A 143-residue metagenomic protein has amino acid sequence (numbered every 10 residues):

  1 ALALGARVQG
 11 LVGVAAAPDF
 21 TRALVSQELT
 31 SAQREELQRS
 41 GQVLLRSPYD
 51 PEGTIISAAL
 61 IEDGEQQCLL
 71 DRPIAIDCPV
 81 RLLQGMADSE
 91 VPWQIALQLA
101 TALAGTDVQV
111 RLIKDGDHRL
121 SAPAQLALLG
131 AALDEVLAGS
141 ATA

Functional and structural regions predicted by a protein language model:
R7-L112, D117-G130, D134-S140: The alpha/beta-hydrolase serine catalytic core
